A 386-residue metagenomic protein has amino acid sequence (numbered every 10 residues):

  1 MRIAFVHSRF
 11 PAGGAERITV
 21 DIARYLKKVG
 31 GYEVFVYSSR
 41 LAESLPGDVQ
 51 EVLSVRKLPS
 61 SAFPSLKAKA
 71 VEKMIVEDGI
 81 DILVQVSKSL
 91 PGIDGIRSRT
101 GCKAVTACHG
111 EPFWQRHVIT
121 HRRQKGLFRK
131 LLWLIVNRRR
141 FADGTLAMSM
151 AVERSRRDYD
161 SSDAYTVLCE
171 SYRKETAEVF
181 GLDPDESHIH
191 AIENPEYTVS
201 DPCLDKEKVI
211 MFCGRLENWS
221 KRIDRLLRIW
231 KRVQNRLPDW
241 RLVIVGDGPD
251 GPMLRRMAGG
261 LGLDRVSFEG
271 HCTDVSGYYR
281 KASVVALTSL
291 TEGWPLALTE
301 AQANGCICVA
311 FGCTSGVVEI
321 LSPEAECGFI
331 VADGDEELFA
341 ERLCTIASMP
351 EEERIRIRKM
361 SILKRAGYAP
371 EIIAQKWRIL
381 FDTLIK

Functional and structural regions predicted by a protein language model:
F5-G13, T19, Y25-A62, Y172 (+1 more regions): N-terminal strand-loop element at the rim of the active site of nucleotide-sugar-dependent glycosyltransferases
E16-D21, K208, E217-R232, P249-R255: A conserved mid-protein helix/loop that constitutes part of the nucleotide-sugar donor-binding site
Q85-P91, C108-E111: Short His-centered aromatic/hydrophobic patch
A142-E186: A short, active-site helix/loop in glycosyltransferases that binds the activated sugar's phosphate group
H271, L290: Aromatic "clamp/platform" in nucleotide-sugar-dependent glycosyltransferases that forms part of the donor/acceptor
I307-F311: Short hydrophobic beta-strand element within catalytic cores of glycosyltransferases and related nucleotide-activated
S322-E337, T345-E351: Conserved acidic donor-binding segment of nucleotide-sugar-dependent glycosyltransferases
E351-I385: A charged, aromatic-enriched C-terminal amphipathic alpha-helix characteristic of glycosyltransferases across folds
